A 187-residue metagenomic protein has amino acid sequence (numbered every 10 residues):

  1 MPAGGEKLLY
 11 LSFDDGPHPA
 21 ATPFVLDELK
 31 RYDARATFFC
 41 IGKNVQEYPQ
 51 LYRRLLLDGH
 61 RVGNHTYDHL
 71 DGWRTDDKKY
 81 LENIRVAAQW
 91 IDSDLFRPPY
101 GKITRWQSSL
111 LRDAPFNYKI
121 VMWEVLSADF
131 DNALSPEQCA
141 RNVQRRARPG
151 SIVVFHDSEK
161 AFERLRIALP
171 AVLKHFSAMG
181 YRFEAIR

Functional and structural regions predicted by a protein language model:
M1-G72, K79, V86, D92-S93: Active-site beta->alpha N-cap acidic-glycine motif
Q46-E47, Y67-R182, I186-R187: Catalytic domains of cell-wall/extracellular-matrix polysaccharide-remodeling enzymes, centered on de-N-acetylation
